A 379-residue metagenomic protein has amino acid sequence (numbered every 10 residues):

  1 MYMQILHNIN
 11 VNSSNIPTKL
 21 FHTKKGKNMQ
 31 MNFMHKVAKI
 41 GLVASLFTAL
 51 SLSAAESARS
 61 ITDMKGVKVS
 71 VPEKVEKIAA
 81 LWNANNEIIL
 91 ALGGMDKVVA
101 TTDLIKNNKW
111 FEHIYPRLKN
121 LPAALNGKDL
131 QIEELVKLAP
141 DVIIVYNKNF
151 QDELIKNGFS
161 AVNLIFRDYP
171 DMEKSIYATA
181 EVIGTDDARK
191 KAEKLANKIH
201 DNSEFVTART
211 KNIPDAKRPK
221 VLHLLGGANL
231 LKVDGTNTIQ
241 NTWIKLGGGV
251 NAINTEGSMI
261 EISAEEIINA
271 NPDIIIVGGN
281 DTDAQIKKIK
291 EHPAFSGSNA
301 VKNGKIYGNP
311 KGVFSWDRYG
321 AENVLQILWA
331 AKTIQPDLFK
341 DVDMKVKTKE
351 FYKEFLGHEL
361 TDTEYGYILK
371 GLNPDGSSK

Functional and structural regions predicted by a protein language model:
N10, P17-M29: Short, Lys/Arg-enriched N-terminal segments with co-localized hydrophobic residues within the first ~10-30 amino acids
M29-L42: Bacterial N-terminal signal peptides that target proteins for export
G41-S51: Bacterial N-terminal signal peptides
M64-G66, L121-E133, E256-A264: Short helix-initiation/N-cap motifs at beta->coil->alpha
A80-K137, V142, N147: A short, structured surface patch at a secondary-structure boundary
D129-A139, N157, I262-N271: Short helices/loops that flank or line small-molecule/ion binding pockets
Q151-L230, I253-N254, G308-L372, G376-S378: Extracytoplasmic substrate-binding proteins
K232-M259: Alpha-helical, coiled-coil/dimerization segments enriched in small aliphatic residues
